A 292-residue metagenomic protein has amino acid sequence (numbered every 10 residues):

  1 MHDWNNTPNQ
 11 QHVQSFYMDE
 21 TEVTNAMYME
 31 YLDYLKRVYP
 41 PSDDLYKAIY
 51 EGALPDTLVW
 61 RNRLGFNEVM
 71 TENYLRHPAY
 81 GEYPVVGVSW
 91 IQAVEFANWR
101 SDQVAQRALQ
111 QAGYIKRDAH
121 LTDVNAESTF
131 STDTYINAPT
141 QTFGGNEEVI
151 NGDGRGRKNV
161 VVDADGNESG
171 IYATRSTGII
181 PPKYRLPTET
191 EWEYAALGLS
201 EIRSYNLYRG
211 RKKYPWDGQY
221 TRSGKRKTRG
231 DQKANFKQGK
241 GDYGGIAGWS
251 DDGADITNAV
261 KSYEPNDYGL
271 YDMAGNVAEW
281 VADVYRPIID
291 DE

Functional and structural regions predicted by a protein language model:
M1-M70, G81-V104, G275: A short glycine-rich, aromatic-capped structural motif
T71-A79, P84, V88-E292: Functional-site microenvironments in short loops/helix caps that host divalent-cation chemistry
